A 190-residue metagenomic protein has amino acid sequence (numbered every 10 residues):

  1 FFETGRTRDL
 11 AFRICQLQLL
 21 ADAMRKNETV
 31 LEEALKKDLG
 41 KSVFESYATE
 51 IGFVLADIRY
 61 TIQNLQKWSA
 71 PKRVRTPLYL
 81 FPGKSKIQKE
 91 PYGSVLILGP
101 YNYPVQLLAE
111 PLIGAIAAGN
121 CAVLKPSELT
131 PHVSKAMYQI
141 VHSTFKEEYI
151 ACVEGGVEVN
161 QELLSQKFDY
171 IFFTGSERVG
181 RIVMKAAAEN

Functional and structural regions predicted by a protein language model:
F1-K86: N-terminal Rossmann-like NAD(P)+-binding subdomain of aldehyde/semialdehyde dehydrogenases
R13, I58, G119, I150 (+1 more regions): Residue-level signal for inorganic ion chemistry
K26, V30, F53, Y103 (+4 more regions): Short alpha-helical
E33, Q106, P131-K135, Q161 (+2 more regions): Alpha-helical elements of the RecA-like P-loop NTPase motor core of helicases
R59, Q63, I113, C121 (+5 more regions): A broadly conserved amphipathic alpha-helix scaffold signal in soluble, globular proteins
T76-T144, N190: Conserved small-residue-rich beta-alpha loop and adjacent elements that most often cradle the phosphate/pyrophosphate
S94, T144-N190: Conserved NAD(P)+-binding/catalytic subdomain of aldehyde/semialdehyde dehydrogenases
